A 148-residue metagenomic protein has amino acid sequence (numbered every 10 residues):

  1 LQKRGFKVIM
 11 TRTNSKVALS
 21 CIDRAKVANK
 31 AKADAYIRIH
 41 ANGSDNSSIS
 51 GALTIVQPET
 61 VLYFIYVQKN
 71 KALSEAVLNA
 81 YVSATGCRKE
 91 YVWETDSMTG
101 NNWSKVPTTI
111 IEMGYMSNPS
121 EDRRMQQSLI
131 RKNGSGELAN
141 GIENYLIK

Functional and structural regions predicted by a protein language model:
L1-K148: Active-site-proximal helix/loop segments of hydrolytic enzymes
